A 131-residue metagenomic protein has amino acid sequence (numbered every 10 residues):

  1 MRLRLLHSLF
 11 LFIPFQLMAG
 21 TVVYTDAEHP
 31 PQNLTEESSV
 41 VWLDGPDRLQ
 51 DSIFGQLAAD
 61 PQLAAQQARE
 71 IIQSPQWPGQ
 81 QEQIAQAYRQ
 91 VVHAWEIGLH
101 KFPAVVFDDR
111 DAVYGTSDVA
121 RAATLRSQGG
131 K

Functional and structural regions predicted by a protein language model:
R2-L11: Sec-dependent signal peptide recognition, specifically the positively charged N-region followed immediately by
P14-Q16: N-terminal signal peptide c-region/cleavage motif recognized by signal peptidases
M18-A58, F107: Local sequence-structure signature of Cys/Sec-based thiol-disulfide redox active-site neighborhoods
Q32-N33, V113-G115: Extracytoplasmic/secreted cell-surface and envelope-processing proteins
G55-A85: Aromatic- and Gly/Pro-rich amphipathic surface segment
Q76-H100: Thioredoxin-like thiol-disulfide oxidoreductase module
F102-V113: A short, hydrophobic beta-strand/beta-hairpin element that forms part of a small beta-sheet core
G115-K131: C-terminal partner/receptor-binding element of secreted or periplasmic proteins
